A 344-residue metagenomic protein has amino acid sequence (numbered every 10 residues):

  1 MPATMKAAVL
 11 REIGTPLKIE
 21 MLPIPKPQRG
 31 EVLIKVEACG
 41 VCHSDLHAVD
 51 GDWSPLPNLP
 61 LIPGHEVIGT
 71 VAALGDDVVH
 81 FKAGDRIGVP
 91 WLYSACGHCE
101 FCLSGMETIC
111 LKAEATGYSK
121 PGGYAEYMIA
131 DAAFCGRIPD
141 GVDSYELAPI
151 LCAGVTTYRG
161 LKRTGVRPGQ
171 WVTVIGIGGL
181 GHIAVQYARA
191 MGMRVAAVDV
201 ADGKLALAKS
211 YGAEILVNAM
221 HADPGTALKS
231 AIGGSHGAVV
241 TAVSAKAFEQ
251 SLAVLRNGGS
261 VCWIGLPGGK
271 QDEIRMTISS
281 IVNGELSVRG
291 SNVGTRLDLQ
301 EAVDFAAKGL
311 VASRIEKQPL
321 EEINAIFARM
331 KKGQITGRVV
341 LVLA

Functional and structural regions predicted by a protein language model:
P2-M5, D202, E249, R296-A344: C-terminal hydrophobic helical "lid"/dimerization subdomain of Rossmann-like NAD(P)H-dependent oxidoreductases
P23-C39, D52-E100, F134, P139-V142: Glycine-rich beta-strand-centered segment in the early N-terminal region that forms part of a ligand/cofactor-binding
P23-I24, N58-G64, T116-K120, E126 (+1 more regions): Short Gly/Pro-enriched turn/cap motifs at secondary-structure boundaries
L56, A95-I175, S210: NAD(P)H dinucleotide-binding glycine-rich loop of Rossmann-like/cofactor-binding domains, especially the beta1-alpha1
I87, D140-A227, V282: Mid-domain Rossmann-like dinucleotide-binding core that forms the NAD(H)/NADP(H) cofactor-binding site
T164-P168, A206-S287, K308, A344: Glycine-rich cofactor phosphate-binding loops and adjacent beta1-alpha1 units of small-molecule cofactor enzyme domains
A201, P267, G294: Residues in the short beta-alpha loop(s) of Rossmann-like NAD(P)-binding domains
